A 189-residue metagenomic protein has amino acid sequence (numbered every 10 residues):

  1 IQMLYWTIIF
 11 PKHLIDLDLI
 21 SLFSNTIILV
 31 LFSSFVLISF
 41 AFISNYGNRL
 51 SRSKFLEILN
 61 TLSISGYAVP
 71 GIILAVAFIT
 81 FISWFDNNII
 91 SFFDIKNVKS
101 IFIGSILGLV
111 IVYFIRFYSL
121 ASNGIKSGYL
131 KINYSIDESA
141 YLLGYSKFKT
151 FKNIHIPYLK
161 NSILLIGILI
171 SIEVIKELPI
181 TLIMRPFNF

Functional and structural regions predicted by a protein language model:
Q2-V36, S51-S53: Periplasmic/extracellular loop-to-transmembrane helix junction in inner-membrane transport proteins
L4-Y5, S39-S44, I73-V76, G108 (+2 more regions): Membrane-embedded alpha-helices of multi-pass transport/permease systems
T7-L17, I175-F189: Interhelical loop and adjacent transmembrane-helix boundary motif in polytopic membrane transport permeases
I15-I20, F55-L59, A75-F114, F148 (+1 more regions): Membrane-interfacial helix termini and adjacent extracytoplasmic/periplasmic loops of multi-pass transporters
I27, L31, F35-I43, V69 (+1 more regions): Generic alpha-helical transmembrane segments of integral inner-membrane proteins, especially permease/transport modules
S33-I64, V76-T80, I125, I136 (+1 more regions): Transmembrane-helix boundary motif in ABC transporter permease subunits
I115, S122-I125, N133, K147-K176: Transmembrane alpha-helices
